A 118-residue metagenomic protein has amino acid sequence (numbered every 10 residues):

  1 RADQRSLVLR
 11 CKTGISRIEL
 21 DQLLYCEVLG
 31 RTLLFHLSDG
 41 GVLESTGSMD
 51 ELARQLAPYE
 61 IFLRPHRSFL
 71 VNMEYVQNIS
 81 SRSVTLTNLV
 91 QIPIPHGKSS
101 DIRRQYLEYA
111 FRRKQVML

Functional and structural regions predicted by a protein language model:
R1-R5, L107-E108, R112-L118: Inter-domain helical "communication" segments and dimerization helices that couple sensory or membrane-embedded modules
R1-T87, P93: Conserved binding/recognition cores within well-folded domains
